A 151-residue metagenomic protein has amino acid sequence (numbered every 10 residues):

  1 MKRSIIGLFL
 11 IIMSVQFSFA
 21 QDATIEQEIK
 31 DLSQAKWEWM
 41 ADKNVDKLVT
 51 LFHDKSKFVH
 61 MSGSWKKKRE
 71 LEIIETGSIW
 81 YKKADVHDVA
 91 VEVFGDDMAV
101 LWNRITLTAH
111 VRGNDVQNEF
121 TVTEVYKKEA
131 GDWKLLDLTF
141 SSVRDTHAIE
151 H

Functional and structural regions predicted by a protein language model:
M1-S4: Positively charged n-region of N-terminal signal peptides that target proteins for export
G7-Q16: Bacterial N-terminal signal peptides
Q21-T50, K55-H151: A beta-strand edge to alpha-helix "cap/lid" segment located at domain peripheries
